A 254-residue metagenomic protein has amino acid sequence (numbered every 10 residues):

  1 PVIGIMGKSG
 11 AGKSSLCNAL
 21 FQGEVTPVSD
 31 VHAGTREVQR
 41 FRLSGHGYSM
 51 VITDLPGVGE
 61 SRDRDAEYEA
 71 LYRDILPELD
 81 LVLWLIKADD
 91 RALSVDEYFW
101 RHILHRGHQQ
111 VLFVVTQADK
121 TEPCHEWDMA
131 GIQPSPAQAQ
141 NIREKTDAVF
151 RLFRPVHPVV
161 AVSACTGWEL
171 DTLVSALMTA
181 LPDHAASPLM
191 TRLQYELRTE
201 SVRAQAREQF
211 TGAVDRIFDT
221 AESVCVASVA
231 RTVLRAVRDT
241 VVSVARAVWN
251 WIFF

Functional and structural regions predicted by a protein language model:
P1, M6, F153, P158 (+2 more regions): Extended helical scaffolds that flank P-loop GTPase cores
P1-L55, G59-E60, V244, W251-F253: Conserved G1/Walker A P-loop phosphate-binding module
A19, L71-D74, E78, V95-H102 (+2 more regions): Alpha-helical scaffold elements adjacent to nucleotide-binding pockets in ATP/GTP-utilizing enzyme cores
P27-V28, L83-K87, A161: Short catalytic-loop micro-motif centered on adjacent basic/acidic residues
T35-V38, L55-H105: Switch II of P-loop NTPase G domains
Y48, P77-V82, R106-V111, R154-P158: Short glycine-/polar-rich loops that comprise or flank the Walker A/P-loop and associated switch/sensor motifs
V82-K145: Replace "adjacent to P-loop NTPase cores in ATP/GTP-dependent enzymes" with "adjacent to NTP-binding cores
D119-P188: Canonical P-loop GTPase G-domain recognition
